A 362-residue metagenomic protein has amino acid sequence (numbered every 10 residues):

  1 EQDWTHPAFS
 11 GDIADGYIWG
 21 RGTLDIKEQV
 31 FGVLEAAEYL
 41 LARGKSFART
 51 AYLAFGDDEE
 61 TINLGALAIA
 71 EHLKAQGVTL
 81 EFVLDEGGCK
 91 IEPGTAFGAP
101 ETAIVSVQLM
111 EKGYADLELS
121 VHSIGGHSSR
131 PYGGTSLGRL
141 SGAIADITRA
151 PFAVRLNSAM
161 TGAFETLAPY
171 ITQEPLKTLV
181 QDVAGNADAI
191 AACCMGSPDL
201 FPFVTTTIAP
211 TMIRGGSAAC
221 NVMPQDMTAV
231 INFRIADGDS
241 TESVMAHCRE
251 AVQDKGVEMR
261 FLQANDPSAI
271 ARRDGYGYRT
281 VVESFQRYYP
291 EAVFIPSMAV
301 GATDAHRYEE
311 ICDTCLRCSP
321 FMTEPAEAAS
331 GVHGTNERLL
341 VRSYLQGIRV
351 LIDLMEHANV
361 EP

Functional and structural regions predicted by a protein language model:
E1-R21, V30, L40-F47: Acidic/His- and Gly-rich active-site-bordering loop/insert found across diverse amide/peptide-bond hydrolases
L24-S106: Acidic/histidine-rich catalytic neighborhood of metal-dependent amide-processing enzymes
A66-H72, I124, S129-V154: A short core secondary-structure module
I91-P93, A153-S217, Q225-D226, D237 (+2 more regions): An extended, acidic, His-containing surface patch that forms the Zn2+-binding/catalytic region of metallohydrolases
P100-A103, S120-H127: Flexible glycine/proline-enriched surface loops and loop-helix/loop-strand junctions
Q108-M110, P131-Y132, F201, A218-Q225: Short, solvent-exposed beta-strand/turn "edge" segments of beta-rich domains on protein surfaces
G134-T135, S243-V252: Short amphipathic alpha-helices in soluble, non-transmembrane regions that often serve as interface/regulatory elements
I147-P151, R249-V257: A common structural junction motif
